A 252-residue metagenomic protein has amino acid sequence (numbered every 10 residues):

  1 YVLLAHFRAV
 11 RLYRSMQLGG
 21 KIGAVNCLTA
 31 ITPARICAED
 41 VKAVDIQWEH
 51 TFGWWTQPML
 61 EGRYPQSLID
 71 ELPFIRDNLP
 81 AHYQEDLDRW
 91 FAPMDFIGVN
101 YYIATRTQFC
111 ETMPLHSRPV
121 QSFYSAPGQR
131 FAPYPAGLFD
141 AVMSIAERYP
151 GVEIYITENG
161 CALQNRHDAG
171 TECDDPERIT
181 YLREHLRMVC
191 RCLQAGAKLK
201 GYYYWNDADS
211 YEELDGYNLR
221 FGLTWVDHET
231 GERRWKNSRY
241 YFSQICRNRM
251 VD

Functional and structural regions predicted by a protein language model:
Y1-D252: Active-site region of glycoside hydrolase catalytic domains
